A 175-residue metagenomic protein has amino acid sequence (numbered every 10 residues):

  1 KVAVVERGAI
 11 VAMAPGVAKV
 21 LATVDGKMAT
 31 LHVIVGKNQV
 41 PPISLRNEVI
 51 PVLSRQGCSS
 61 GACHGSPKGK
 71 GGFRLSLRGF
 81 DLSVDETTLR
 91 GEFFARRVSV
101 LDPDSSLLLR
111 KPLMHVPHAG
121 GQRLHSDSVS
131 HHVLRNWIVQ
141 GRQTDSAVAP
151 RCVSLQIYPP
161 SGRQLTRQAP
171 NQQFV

Functional and structural regions predicted by a protein language model:
K1-V175: Aromatic- and Gly/Pro-enriched helix-to-coil junctions and flexible linker segments
